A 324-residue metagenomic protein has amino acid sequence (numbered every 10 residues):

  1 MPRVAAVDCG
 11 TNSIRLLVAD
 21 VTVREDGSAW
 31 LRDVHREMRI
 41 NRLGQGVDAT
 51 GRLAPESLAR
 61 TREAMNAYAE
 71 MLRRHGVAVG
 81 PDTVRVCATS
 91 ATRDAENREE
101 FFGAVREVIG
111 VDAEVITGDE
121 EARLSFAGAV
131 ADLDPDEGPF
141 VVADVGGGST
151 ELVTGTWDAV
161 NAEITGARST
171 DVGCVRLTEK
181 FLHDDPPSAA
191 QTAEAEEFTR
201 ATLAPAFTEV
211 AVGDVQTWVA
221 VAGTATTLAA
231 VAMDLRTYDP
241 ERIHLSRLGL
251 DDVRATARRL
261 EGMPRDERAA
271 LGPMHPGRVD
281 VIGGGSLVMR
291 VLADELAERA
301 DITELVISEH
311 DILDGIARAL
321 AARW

Functional and structural regions predicted by a protein language model:
M1-L31, A129, P135-G166, V221-A229: Gly/Thr-rich phosphate-binding beta-strand-loop-beta motif of the actin/hexokinase/Hsp70
V4, G46-V77, T92-N97, F101 (+3 more regions): Helical "lid/coupling" subdomains associated with nucleotide-phosphate turnover
E25, I40-N41, R62: Short catalytic helix/loop segments, enriched in acidic residues and glycine and frequently bearing histidine
G27-V34, V111, A300: A generic structural motif
L31-N41, T165-C174: Short coil-to-beta-strand
